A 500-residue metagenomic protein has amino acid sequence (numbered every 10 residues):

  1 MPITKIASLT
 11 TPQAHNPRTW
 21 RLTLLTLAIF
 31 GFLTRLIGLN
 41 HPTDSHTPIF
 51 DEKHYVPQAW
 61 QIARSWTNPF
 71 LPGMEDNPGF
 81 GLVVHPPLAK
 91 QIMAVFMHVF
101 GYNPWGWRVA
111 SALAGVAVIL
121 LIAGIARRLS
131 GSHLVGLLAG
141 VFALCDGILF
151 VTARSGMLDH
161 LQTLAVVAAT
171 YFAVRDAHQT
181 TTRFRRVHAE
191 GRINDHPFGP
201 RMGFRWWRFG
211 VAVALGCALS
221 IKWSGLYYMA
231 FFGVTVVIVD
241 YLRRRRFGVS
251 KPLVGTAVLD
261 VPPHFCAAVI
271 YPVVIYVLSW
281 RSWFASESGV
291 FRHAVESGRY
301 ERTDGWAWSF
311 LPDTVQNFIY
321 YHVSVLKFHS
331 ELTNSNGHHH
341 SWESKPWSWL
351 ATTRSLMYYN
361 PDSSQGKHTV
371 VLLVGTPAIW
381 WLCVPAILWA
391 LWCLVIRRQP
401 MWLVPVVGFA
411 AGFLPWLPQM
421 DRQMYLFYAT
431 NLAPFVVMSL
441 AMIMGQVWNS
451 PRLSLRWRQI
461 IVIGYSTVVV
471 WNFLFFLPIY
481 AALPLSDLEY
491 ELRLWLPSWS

Functional and structural regions predicted by a protein language model:
P2-I3, G199-G210, V234, D240-R244 (+3 more regions): Transmembrane helical bundles and short interhelical boundary loops of multi-pass, membrane-embedded
L9-P12, L129-S130, A169-W207, V236-F247: Membrane-interface transmembrane helices that cradle and orient dolichyl/undecaprenyl
R18-E52, C145, V269-E287, S466-F476: Transmembrane signal-anchor helices characteristic of membrane glycosylation enzymes that use polyprenol
T23-I29, I122-C145, T163-L164, R183-E190 (+1 more regions): Transmembrane-helix signature of polytopic, membrane-embedded enzymes that assemble or transfer cell-envelope glycans
G31-T34, A139-L144, V151, L215 (+1 more regions): Short helix- or helix-capping micro-motifs that position conserved polar/aromatic residues at function-defining sites
L36-P42, E52-Q91, V95, T180: Extracytosolic helix-loop segments that constitute the early lumenal/periplasmic catalytic or substrate-binding loops
V109-S130, A168: Transmembrane-helix motifs of polytopic, lipid-linked glycan transferases
S111, V151-L161, I221-S224: Short acidic/glycine- and proline-prone juxtamembrane loop motifs at membrane-interface regions of multi-pass membrane
